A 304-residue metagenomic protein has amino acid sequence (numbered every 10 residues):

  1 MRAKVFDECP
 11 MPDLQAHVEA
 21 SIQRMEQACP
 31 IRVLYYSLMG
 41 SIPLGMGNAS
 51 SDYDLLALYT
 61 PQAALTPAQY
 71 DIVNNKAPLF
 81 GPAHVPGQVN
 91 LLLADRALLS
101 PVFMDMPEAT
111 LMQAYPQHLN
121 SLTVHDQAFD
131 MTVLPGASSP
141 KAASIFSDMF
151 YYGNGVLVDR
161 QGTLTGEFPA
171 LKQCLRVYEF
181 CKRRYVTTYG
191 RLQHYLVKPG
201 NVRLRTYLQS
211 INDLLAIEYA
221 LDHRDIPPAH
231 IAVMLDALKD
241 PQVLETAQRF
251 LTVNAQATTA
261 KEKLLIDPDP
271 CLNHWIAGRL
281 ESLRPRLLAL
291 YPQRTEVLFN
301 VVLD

Functional and structural regions predicted by a protein language model:
R2-Q15, E19, H84, Q161 (+3 more regions): Catalytic cores of transferase enzymes with a strong primary signal for eukaryotic protein kinases
R2-V33, S37-S50, L56-S144: Metal-dependent nucleotidyltransferase catalytic core
P10-D13, L134-A137, P169, Q173 (+2 more regions): A general boundary/transition motif marking the beginning of the first structured unit of a protein
L14, L175-E179, R183, A229-D304: Structured mid-to-C-terminal alpha-helical surface segments
H17-S21, D213, R279: Alpha-helical packing segments of well-folded alpha/beta enzyme cores
L44, A216-Y219, R286: Bulky hydrophobic/aromatic packing residues
A63-N75, R191-L196, V253-L264: Short, surface-exposed, charge-dense and proline/glycine-enriched linear segments
P78-E218, D222, P228-L238, E245 (+1 more regions): Conserved NTP/Mg2+-binding pocket subregion across the NTase superfamily
